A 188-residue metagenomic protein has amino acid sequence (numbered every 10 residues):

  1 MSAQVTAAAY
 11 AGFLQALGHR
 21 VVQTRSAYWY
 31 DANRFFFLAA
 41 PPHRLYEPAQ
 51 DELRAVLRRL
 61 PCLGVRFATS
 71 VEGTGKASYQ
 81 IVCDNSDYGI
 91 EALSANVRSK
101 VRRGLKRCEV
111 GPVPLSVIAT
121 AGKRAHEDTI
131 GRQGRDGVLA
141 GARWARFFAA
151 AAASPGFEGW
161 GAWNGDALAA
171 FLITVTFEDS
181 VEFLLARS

Functional and structural regions predicted by a protein language model:
M1-D31, F67-T74, D84-S188: A conserved beta-strand-loop-helix scaffold within acyl/acetyltransferase catalytic domains
S26-A27, A32-R44: STAS-typified acidic loop motif
P41-P42, P61, P112-P114: Proline-rich intrinsically disordered, low-complexity coils
R44-P48, I118: Acidic-and-aromatic substrate-binding clefts and catalytic sites of carbohydrate-active enzymes
P48-A77: Non-catalytic accessory segments adjacent to catalytic cores
Y79-I81: Intrinsically disordered, low-complexity regulatory segments in eukaryotic proteins
